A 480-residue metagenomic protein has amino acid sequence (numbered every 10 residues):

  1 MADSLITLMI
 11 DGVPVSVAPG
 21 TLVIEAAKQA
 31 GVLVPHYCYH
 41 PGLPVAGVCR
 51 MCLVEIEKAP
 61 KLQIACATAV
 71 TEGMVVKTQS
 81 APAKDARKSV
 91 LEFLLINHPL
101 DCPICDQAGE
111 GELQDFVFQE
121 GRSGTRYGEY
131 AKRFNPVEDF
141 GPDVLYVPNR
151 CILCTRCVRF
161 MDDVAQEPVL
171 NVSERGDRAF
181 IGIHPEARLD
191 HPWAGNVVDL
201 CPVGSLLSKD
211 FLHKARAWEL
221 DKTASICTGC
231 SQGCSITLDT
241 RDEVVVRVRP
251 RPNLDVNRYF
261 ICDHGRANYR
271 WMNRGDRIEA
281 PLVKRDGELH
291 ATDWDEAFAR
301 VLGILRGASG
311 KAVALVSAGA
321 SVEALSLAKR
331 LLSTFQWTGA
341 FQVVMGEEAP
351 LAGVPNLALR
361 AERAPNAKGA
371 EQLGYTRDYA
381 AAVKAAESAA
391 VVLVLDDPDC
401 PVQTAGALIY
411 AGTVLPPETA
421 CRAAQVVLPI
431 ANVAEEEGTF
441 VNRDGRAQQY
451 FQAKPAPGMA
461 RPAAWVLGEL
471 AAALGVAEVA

Functional and structural regions predicted by a protein language model:
A2-D11, P19, E25-A26, A30 (+10 more regions): Residues forming the flavin
L8-M9, E72-Q79, G182-P185, K222 (+2 more regions): Short beta-alpha connecting loops at secondary-structure transitions that line or flank enzyme active sites
T21-E25, S321, P462: Short, structural beta-strand-to-alpha-helix junction motif
V23-E57: A basic, amphipathic helix-loop patch mediating RNA/tRNA/ribosome contacts
R50-T228, Q232-I236, R241-V245: Fe-S ferredoxin-like electron-transfer domains and their immediately adjacent linker/connector regions across
G128, P136, R241-G310, P355 (+3 more regions): Cofactor-/ligand-binding subdomain signature composed of acidic, glycine-rich, tryptophan-containing flexible loops
G307-A308, L331, F335-A480: Non-catalytic alpha/beta scaffold blocks inside enzyme catalytic domains
V313-A324, P398-C400: Gly/Ser/Thr-rich loops at beta-strand to alpha-helix junctions that form or flank small-molecule/cofactor-binding
